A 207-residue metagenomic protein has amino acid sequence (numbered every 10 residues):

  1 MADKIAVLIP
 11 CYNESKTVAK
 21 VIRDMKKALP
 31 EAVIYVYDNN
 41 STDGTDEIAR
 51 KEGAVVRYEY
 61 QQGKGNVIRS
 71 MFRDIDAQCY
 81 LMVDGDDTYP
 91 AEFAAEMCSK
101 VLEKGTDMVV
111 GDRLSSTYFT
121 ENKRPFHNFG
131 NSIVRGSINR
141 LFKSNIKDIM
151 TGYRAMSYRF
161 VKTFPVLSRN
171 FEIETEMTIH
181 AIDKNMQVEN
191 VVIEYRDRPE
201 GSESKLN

Functional and structural regions predicted by a protein language model:
K4-A6, E176: Cell-envelope/extracellular polymer assembly enzymes that use nucleotide-activated donors
E14-K27: Short, well-formed alpha-helical segments that are part of the catalytic scaffolds of diverse glycosyltransferases
E14-T17, S41, K64, P90: Donor nucleotide-sugar binding loop of glycosyltransferases
D38-D46: A conserved acidic beta->alpha catalytic loop
N39, V83-G85: Active-site acidic Asp-centered loop
Y60-D74, A91-F171, D197-N207: Acceptor/aglycone-binding surface of glycosyltransferases and processive sugar-polymer synthases
Y80: Short aromatic/hydrophobic "clamp" motif used to bind/position activated sugar donors
S144-N145, V166-R169, T178-R196: Catalytic donor-sugar/metal-binding loop of nucleotide-sugar-dependent glycosyltransferases
